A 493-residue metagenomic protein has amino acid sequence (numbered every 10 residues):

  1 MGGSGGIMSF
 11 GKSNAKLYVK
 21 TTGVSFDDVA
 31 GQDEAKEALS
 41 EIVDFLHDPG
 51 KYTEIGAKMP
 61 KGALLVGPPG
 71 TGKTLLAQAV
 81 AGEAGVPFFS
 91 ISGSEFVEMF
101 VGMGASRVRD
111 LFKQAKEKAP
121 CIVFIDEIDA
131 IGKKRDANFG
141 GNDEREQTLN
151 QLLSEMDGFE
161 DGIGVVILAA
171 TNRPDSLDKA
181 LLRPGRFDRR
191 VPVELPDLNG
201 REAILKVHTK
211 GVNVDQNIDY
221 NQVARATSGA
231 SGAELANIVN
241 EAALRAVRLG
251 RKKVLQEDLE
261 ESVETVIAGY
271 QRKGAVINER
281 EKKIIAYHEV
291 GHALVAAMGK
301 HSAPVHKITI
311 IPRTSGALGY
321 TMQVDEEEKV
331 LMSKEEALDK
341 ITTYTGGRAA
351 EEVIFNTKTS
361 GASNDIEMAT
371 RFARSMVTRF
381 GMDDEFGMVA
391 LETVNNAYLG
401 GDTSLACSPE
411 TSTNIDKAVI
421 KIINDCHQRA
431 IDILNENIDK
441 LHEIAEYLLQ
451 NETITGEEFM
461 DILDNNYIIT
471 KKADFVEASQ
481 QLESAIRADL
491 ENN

Functional and structural regions predicted by a protein language model:
M1-K20, M376, Y398-L399: Long amphipathic alpha-helical segments used for membrane anchoring, targeting, substrate engagement, or oligomerization
S9-A224, A230, A242: Walker A/P-loop NTP-binding motif of AAA+ ATPase domains
K20-G23, A57-K61, P68-G72, G82 (+15 more regions): Short flexible coil/turn linkers enriched for glycine and charged/polar residues that connect secondary-structure
S40-H47, D129-G132, L153, K206 (+10 more regions): Amphipathic, well-packed alpha-helical segments that form the structural scaffold of globular domains
I122, E160, G164-V166, A180 (+7 more regions): Conserved C-terminal "switch" segment of AAA+ ATPases
K134-N138, K273-G274, T321-V324: Short acidic, glycine/proline-rich loop/turn micro-motifs
K273-I284: Short pre-active-site segment immediately N-terminal to the catalytic Zn-binding motif
I284-A286, A293-N493: Soluble catalytic regions of large protease machineries
